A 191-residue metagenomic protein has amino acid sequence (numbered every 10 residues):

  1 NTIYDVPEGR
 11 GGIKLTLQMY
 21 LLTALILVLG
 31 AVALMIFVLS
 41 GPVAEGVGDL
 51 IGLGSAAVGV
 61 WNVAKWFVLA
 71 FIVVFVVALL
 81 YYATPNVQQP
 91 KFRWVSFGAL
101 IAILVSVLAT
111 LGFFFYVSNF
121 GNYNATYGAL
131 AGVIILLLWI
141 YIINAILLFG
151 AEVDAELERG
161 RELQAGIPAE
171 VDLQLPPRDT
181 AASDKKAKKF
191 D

Functional and structural regions predicted by a protein language model:
N1-D191: Membrane-embedded alpha-helices and immediately adjacent juxtamembrane helical segments in alpha-helical membrane
